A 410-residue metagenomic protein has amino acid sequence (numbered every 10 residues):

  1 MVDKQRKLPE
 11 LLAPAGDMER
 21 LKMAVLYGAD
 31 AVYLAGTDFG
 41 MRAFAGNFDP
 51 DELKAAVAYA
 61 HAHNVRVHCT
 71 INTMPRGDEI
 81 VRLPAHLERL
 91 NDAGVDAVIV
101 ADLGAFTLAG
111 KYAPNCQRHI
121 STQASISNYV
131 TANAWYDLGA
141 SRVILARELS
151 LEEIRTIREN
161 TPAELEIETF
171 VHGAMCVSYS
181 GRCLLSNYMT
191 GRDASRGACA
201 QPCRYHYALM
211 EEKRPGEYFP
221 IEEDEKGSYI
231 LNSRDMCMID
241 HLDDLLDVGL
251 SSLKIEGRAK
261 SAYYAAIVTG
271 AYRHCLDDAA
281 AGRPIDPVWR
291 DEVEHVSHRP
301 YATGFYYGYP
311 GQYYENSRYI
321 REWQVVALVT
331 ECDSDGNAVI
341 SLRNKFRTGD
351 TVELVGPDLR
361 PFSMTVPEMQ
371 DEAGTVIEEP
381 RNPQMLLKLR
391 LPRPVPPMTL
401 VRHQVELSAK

Functional and structural regions predicted by a protein language model:
M1-L26, A31-L34, D38, H63-T73 (+6 more regions): Surface-exposed amphipathic alpha-helical tracts and adjacent flexible/coil segments at the periphery of soluble enzymes
F39-M41, A58-H61: Long C-terminal interaction/binding lobes of large macromolecular proteins
A45-K54: Aromatic- and glycine-enriched glycan-recognition loops and surfaces that form the carbohydrate-binding subsites
C69-T70, V100, I120-T122: Short beta-strand elements of ligand-binding domains
V81, C116-S127: Gly/Gly-Pro- and Ser/Thr-rich, intrinsically disordered tail segments characteristic of DNA damage-repair and tolerance
G104-A105: Alpha-helix capping/helix-boundary segments
A113: Conserved phosphotransfer cores of two-component systems
